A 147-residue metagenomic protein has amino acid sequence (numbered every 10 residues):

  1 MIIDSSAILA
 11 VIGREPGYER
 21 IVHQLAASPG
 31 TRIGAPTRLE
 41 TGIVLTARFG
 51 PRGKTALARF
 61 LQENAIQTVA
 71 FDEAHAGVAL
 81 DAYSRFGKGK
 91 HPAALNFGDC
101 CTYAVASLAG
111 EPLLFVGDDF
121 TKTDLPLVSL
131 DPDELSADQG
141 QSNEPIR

Functional and structural regions predicted by a protein language model:
M1-I33, T46-R59, S129: Short, well-structured N-terminal submotif of metal-dependent ribonuclease cores
I8-L9, R38, F120-T121: A generic structural signal for short hydrophobic patches within well-formed alpha-helices
R20-H23, R59-Q62, Y83-G89: Glycine/charged-rich beta-loop-alpha catalytic/anionic-binding loops adjacent to active sites
G30-R32, A65-V69: Short loop->beta-strand "edge-of-pocket" segments that line small-molecule binding or catalytic clefts across diverse
T68-P112: Active-site neighborhoods of divalent-metal-dependent phosphate/nucleic-acid chemistry enzymes
Y103, S107-R147: Acidic, PIN/NYN-like endoribonuclease modules and their adjacent C-terminal/linker elements
